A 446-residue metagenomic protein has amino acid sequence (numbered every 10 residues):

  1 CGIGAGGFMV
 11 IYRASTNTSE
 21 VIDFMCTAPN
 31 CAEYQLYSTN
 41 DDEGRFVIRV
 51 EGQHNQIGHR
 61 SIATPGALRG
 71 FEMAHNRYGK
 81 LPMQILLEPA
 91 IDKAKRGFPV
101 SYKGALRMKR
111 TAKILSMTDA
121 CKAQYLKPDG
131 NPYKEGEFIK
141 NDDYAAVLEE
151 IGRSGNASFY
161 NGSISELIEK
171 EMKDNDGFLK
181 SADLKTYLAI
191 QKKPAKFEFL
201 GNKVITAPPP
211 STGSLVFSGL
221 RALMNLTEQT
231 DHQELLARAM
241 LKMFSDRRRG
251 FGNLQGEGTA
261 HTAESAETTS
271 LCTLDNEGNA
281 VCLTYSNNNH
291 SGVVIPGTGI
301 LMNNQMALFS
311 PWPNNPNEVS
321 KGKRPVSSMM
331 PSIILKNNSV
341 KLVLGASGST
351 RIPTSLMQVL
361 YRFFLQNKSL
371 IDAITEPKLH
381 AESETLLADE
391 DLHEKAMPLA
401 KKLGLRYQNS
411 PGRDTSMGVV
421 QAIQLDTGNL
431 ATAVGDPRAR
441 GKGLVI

Functional and structural regions predicted by a protein language model:
C1-D23, Y37-R45, F178-K180, N279-L342 (+2 more regions): Active-site rim segments in enzyme catalytic domains, especially the processed small/beta chain of N-terminal
C1-S154, F159-N161, S165-V204, P208 (+2 more regions): Noncatalytic scaffold domains of N-terminal-nucleophile
G6-R13, T269-L274, P331-I333, M417-D426 (+1 more regions): Short beta-strand scaffold segments in enzyme catalytic cores
F71, Y144, G162, G201 (+6 more regions): Buried hydrophobic positions in well-ordered alpha/beta secondary-structure cores of metabolic enzymes
Q84-K95, E166-K170, T230-F244, L370-H380: Short, well-structured alpha-helical segments that form the helix of a local strand-helix-strand
A120, L223-S286, I295-T298, A307 (+1 more regions): Internal maturation/activation junctions in enzymes
I205-G213, C272, C282-V294, M330-P331 (+1 more regions): Glycine-rich phosphate/pyrophosphate-binding beta-alpha loops
Q233, E277, K323, L356 (+1 more regions): Extended C-terminal subregions enriched in glycine
